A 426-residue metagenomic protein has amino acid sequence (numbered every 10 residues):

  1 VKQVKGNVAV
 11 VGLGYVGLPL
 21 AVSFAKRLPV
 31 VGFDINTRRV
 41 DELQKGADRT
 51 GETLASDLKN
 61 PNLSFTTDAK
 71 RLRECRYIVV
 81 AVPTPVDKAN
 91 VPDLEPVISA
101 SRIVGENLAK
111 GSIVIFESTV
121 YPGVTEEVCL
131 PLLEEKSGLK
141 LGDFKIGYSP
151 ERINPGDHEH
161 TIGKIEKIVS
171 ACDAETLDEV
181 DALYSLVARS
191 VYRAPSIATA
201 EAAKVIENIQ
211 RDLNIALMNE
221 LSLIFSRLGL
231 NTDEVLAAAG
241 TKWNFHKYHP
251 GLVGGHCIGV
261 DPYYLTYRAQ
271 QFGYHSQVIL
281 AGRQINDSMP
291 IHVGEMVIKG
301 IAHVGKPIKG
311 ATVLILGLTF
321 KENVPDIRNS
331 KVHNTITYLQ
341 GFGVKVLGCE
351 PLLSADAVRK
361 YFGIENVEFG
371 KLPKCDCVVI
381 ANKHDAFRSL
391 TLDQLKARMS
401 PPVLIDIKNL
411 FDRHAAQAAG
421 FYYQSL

Functional and structural regions predicted by a protein language model:
V1-L426: Structural/interface elements that position substrates and couple domains in central-metabolism enzymes
